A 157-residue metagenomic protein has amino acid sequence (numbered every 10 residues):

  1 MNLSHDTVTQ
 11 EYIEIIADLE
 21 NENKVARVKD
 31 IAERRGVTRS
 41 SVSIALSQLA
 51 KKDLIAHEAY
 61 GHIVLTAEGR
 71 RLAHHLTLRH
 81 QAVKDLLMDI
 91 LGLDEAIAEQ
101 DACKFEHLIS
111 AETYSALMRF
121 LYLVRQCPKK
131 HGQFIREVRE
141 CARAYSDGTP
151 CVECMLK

Functional and structural regions predicted by a protein language model:
L3-V37: N-terminal helix-turn-helix DNA-binding core of bacterial DNA-binding proteins
S40, A96: Key DNA-contact positions within bacterial/archaeal DNA-binding proteins
D53: Glycine-centered, phosphate/nucleic-acid-interacting loop/turn motifs that mediate DNA/RNA or nucleotide
G61-H80: Basic, amphipathic "hinge/linker" alpha-helix immediately C-terminal to the N-terminal HTH DNA-binding motif
K104-K157: C-terminal regulatory/oligomerization modules of transcriptional regulators
